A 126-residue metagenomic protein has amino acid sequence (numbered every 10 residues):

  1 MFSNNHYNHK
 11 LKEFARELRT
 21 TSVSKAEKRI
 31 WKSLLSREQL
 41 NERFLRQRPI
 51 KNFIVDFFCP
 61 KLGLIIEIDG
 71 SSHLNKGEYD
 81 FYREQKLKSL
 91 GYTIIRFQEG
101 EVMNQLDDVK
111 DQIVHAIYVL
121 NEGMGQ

Functional and structural regions predicted by a protein language model:
M1-E42, L120-Q126: Solvent-exposed, charged helical/coil patches that constitute nucleic-acid or partner-interaction surfaces
L18, R46-A116: Basic, amphipathic alpha-helical patches used to engage nucleic acids or provide basic targeting signals, exemplified
